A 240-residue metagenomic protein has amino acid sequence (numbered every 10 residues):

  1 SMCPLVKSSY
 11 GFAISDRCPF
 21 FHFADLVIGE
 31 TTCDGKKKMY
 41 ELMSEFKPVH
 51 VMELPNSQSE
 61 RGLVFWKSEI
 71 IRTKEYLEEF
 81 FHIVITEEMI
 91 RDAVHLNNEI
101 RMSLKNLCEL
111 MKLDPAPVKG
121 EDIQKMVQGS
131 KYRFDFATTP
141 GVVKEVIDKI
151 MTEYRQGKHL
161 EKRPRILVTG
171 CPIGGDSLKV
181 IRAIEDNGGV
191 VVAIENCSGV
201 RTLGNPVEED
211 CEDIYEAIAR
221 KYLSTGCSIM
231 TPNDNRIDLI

Functional and structural regions predicted by a protein language model:
S1-E87, A193, C197-S198, T202-I240: Trp/Phe/Arg-rich N-terminal binding region typifying the photolyase-homology
E75-P206: A charged, amphipathic alpha-helical module
